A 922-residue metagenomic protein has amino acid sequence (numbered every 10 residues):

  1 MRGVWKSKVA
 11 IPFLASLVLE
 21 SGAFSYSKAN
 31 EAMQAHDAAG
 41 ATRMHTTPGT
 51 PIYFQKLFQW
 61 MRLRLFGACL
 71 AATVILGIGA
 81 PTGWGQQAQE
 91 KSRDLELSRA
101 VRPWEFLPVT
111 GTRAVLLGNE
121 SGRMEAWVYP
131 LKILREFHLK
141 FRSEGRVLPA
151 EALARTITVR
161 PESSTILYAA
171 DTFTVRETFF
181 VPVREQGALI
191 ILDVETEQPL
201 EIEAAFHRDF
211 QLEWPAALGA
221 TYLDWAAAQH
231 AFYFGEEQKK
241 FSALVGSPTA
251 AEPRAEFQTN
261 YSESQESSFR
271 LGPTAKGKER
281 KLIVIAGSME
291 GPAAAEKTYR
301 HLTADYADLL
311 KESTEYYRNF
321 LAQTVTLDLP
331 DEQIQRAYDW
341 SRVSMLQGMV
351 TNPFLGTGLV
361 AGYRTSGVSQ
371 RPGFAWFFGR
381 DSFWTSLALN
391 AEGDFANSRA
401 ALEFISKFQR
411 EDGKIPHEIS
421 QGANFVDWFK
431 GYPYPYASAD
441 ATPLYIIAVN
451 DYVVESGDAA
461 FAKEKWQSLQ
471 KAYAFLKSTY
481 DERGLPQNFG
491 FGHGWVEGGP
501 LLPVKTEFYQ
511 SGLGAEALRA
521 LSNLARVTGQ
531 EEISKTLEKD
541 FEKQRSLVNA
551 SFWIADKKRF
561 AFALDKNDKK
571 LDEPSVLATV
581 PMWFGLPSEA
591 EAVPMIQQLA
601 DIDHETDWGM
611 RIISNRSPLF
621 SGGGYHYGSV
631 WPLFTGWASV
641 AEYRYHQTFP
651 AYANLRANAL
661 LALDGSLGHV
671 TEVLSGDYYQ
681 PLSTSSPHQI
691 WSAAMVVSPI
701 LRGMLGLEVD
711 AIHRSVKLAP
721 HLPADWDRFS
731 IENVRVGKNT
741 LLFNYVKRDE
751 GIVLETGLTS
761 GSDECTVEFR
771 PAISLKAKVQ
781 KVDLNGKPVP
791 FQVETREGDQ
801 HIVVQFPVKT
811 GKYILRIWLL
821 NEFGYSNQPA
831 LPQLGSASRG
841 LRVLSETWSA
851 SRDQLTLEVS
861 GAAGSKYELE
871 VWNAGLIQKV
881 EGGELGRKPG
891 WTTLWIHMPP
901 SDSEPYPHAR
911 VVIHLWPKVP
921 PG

Functional and structural regions predicted by a protein language model:
S16, G67-G79: Bacterial N-terminal signal peptides
S25-A29, G85: Boundary at the C-terminal end of the N-terminal hydrophobic targeting segment
W84-S98, T158, F173-R176, F180-G373 (+10 more regions): Acidic/polar, glycine-enriched structural segments that form the non-catalytic walls/loops of the carbohydrate-binding
Q87-R135, F374-F378, T385, K430-E455 (+4 more regions): C-terminal capping/lid segments that line or modulate ligand- or cofactor-binding pockets
P130-E136, K140-E185, I602-H604, W637 (+2 more regions): Non-catalytic C-terminal accessory modules of carbohydrate-active enzymes
T196, A275, E279, Y306 (+8 more regions): Aromatic-rich carbohydrate-recognition surfaces in CAZymes
M289-G291, D328-W376, A400-A437, T442 (+6 more regions): Extended glycan-interaction surfaces of carbohydrate-active proteins
L327-R336, N352-P353, N390-L402, Y452-Q470 (+4 more regions): Structural helix-adjacent loops and short alpha-helical linkers that scaffold large soluble proteins
